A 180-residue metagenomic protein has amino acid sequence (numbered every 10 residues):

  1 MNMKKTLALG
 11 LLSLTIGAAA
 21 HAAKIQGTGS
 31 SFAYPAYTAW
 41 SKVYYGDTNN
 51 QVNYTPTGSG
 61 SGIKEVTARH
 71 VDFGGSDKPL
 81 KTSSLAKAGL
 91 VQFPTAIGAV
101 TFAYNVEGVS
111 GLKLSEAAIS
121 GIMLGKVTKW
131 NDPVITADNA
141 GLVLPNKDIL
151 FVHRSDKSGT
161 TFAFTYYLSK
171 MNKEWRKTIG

Functional and structural regions predicted by a protein language model:
M1-H21: Gram-negative bacterial Sec-dependent N-terminal signal peptides
A22-G180: Flexible loop/hinge segments at secondary-structure junctions
